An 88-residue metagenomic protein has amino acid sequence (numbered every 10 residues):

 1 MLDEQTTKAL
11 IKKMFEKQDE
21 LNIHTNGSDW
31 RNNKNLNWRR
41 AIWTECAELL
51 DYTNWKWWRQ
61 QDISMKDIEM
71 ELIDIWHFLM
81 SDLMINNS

Functional and structural regions predicted by a protein language model:
M1-S88: Flexible "arm" and connector segments at domain edges
